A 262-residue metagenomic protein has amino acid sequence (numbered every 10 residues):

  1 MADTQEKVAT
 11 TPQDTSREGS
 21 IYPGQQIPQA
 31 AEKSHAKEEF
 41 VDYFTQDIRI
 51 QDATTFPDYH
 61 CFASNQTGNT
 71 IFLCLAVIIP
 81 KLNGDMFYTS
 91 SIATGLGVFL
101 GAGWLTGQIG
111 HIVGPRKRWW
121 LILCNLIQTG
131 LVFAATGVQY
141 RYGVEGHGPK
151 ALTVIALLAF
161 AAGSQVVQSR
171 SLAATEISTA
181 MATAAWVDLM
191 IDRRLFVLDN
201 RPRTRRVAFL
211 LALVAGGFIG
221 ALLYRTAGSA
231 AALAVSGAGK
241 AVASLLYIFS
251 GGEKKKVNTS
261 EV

Functional and structural regions predicted by a protein language model:
M1-F44, K255-V262: Intrinsically disordered, low-complexity terminal tails of fungal membrane proteins
T45-A63, L131, A135, E145-T179: Hydrophobic core of transmembrane alpha-helices in multi-pass small-molecule transporters, especially MFS/SLC-type
A63, G68-L75, L157-G217: Substrate-agnostic recognition of the 12-TM MFS/MFS-like secondary transporter fold
Y88, I92-L100, R206: Short hydrophobic/aromatic, small-residue-rich stretches within specific transmembrane helices of secondary active
G95, G101-W119, I219-T226: Helix-to-loop junctions at the C-terminal end of transmembrane segments in multipass secondary transporters
L100-W104, F133, L210-F218, A241: Hydrophobic/small/kink-forming positions within alpha-helical transmembrane segments of polytopic membrane proteins
H111-T129, T226-V235: Cytoplasmic membrane-interface "Motif A"-like loop-to-helix N-cap segments of 12-TM Major Facilitator Superfamily
L126-H147, S244-G251: C-terminal ends and interior cores of transmembrane alpha-helices in multi-pass membrane transporters/permeases
